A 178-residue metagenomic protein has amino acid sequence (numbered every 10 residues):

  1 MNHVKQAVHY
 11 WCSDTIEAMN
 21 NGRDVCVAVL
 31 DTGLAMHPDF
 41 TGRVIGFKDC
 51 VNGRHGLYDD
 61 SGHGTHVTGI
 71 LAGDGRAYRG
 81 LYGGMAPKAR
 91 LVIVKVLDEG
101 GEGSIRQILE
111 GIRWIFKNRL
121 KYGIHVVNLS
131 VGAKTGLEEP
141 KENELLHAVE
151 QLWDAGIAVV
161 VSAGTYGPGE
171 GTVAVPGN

Functional and structural regions predicted by a protein language model:
M1-A18: Autoinhibitory propeptides
A7, D74, E110-I112: Short, well-ordered amphipathic alpha-helical segments that serve as non-catalytic structural scaffolds within diverse
T15-A28, T32-G46, R54-R106, Y122-H125 (+2 more regions): Subtilisin-like serine protease catalytic core
V96-N178: Substrate-binding/access-modulating region of protease and related hydrolase catalytic domains
